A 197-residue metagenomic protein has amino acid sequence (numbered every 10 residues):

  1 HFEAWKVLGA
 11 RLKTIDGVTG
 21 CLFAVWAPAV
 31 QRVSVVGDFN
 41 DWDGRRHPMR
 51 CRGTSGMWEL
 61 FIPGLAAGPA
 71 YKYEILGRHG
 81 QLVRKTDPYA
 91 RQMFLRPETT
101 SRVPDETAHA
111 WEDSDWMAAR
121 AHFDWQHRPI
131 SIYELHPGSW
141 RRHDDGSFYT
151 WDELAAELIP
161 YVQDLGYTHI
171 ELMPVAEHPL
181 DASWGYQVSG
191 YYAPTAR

Functional and structural regions predicted by a protein language model:
H1-L22, R52-E134, S139-G146, E153: The feature marks proteins involved in alpha-glucan
W26-V33: Short proline/glycine-enriched turn/loop motifs at strand-loop junctions of beta-rich domains
V33-V35, Y71: Short beta-strand elements bearing conserved aromatic residues within extracellular beta-rich modules
V36, H136-G138, M173, P194: Conserved residues at the C-terminal ends of beta-strands
D38-D43, R78: Change "in extracellular beta-sheet-rich domains … of secreted and cell-surface proteins" to "in beta-sheet-rich domains
R45-G53: Short, surface-exposed loop motifs enriched in S/T, G, D/E and P with embedded aromatic residues
Y149, Y161-R197: Aromatic-lined carbohydrate-binding/catalytic grooves of carbohydrate-active enzymes
